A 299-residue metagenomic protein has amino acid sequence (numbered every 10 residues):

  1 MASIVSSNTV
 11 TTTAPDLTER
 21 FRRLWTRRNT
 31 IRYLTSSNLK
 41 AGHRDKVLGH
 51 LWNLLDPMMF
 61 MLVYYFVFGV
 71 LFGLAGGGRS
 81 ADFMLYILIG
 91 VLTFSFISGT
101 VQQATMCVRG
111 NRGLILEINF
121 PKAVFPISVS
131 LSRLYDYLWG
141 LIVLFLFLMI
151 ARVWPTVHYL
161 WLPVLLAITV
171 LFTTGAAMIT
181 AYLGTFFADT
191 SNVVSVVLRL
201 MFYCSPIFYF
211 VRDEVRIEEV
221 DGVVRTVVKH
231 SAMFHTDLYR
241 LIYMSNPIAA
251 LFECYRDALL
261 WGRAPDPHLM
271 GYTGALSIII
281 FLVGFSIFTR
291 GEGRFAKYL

Functional and structural regions predicted by a protein language model:
M1-L299: Hydrophobic transmembrane alpha-helices and immediately adjacent juxtamembrane helices of multi-pass inner-membrane
